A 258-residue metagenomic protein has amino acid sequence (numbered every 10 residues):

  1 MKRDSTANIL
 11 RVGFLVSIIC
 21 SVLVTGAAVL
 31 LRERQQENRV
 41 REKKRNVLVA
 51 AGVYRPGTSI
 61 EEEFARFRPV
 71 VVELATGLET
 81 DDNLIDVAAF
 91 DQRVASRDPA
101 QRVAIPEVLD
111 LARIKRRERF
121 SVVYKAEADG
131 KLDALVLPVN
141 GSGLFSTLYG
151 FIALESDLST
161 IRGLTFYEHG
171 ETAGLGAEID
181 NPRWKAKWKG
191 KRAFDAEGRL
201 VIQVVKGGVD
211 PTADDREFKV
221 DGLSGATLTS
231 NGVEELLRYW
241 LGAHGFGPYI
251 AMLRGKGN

Functional and structural regions predicted by a protein language model:
K2-N258: Flexible, solvent-exposed loop/hinge segments and secondary-structure transition points
